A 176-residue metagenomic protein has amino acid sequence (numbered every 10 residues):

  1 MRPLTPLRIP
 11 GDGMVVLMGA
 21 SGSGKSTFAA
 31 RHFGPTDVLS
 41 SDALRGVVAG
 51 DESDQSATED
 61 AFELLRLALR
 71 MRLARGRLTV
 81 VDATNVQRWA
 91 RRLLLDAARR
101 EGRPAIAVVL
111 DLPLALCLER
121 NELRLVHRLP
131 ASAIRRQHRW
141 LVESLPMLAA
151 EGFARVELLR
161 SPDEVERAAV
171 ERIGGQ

Functional and structural regions predicted by a protein language model:
M1-M18, S23-S26, R31, P35 (+1 more regions): Conserved GTP-binding G-domain of TRAFAC-class P-loop NTPases and closely related GTPase folds
S23-R77, V86, L116-E119: Conserved substrate/cofactor phosphate-moiety recognition/catalytic segment in nucleotide-dependent phosphotransferases
A57, A61, L65, A90 (+2 more regions): Helical mechanochemical/support elements of P-loop NTPase systems and associated helical scaffolds
A68, L94-D96: Aromatic/hydrophobic pocket-lining residues that form π-stacking "cages" and hydrophobic walls in ligand
R72, A98-R100: A generic structural signal for well-ordered alpha-helical segments
R75-T79, P104-I106: Loop/turn-to-beta-strand initiation segments
D82-L94: Acidic, metal-coordinating catalytic cores used for nucleic-acid/nucleotide bond scission and strand-transfer chemistry
E101-R120: Conserved phosphate-donor/acceptor-positioning beta-strand/loop module used by diverse small-molecule
